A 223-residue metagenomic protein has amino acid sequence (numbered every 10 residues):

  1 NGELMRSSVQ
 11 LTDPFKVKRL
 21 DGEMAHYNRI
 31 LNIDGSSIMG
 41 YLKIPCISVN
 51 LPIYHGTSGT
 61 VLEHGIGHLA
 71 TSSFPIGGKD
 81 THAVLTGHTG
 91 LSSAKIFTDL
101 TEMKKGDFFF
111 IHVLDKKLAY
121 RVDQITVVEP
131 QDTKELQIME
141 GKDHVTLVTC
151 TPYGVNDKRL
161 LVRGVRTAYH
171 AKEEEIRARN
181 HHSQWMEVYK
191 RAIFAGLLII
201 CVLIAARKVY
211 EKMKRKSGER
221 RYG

Functional and structural regions predicted by a protein language model:
N1-V188, Y210, K214-E219: Solvent-exposed, non-transmembrane regions of membrane-associated and secreted proteins
Y189-I200: Hydrophobic H-region at the start of alpha-helical membrane spans
L198-K212: Alpha-helical transmembrane segments
